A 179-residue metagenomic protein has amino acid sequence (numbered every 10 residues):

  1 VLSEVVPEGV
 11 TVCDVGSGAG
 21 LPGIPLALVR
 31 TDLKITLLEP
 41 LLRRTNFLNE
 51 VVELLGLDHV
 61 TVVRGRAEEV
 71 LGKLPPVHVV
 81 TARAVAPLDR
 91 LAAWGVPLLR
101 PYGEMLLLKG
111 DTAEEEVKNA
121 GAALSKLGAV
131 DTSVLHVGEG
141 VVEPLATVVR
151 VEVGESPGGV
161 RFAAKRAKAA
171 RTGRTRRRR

Functional and structural regions predicted by a protein language model:
V1-A82, A92-G95: Conserved SAM/SAH cofactor-binding pocket of Class I
I24, L91-A92, V117-K118, V160-R161: Short glycine-/acidic-enriched loop or helix-start segments at secondary-structure transitions that form or flank
K34, H59-T61, E104, V130-S133: Conserved beta-strand segments of alpha/beta enzyme cores
P40, V85, L108-T112, H136: Short strand-turn motif at the edge of the Rossmann-like AdoMet-binding core
R44-N46, A113, V117: Short alpha-helix immediately C-terminal to the canonical SAM-binding loop
E68, G110-E114, E139: Short "lid" loop at the C-terminus of a central beta-strand within the Rossmann-like core of SAM-dependent
R90-M105: A short glycine-rich, Lys/Arg-flanked "PGG" loop and its adjoining helix->strand segment in the class I
K118-R179: SAM/dcSAM-binding transferase cores
